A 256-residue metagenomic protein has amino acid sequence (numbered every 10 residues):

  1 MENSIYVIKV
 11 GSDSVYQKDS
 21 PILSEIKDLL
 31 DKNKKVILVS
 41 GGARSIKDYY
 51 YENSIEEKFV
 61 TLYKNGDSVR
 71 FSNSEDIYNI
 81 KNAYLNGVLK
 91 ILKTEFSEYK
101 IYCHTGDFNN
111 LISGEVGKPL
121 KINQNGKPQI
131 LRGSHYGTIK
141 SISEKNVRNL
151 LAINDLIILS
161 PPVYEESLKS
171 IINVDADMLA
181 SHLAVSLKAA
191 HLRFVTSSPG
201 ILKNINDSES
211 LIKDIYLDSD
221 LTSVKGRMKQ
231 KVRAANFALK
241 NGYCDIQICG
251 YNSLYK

Functional and structural regions predicted by a protein language model:
M1-I246, Y251: Nucleotide/pyrophosphate-binding catalytic subdomain
S253-Y255: A short, charged, Gly/Pro-tolerant segment at domain boundaries
